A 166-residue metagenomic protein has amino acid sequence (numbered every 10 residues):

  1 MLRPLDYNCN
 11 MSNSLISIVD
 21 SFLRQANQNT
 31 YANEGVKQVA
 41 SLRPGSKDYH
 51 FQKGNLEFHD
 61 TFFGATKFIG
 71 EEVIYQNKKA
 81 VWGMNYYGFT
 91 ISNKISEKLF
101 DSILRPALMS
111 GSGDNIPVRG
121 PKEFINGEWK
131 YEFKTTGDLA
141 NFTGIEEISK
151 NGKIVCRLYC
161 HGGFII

Functional and structural regions predicted by a protein language model:
L2-N10: Short, Lys/Arg-enriched N-terminal segments with co-localized hydrophobic residues within the first ~10-30 amino acids
C9-I166: Cysteine-centric segments in proteins
